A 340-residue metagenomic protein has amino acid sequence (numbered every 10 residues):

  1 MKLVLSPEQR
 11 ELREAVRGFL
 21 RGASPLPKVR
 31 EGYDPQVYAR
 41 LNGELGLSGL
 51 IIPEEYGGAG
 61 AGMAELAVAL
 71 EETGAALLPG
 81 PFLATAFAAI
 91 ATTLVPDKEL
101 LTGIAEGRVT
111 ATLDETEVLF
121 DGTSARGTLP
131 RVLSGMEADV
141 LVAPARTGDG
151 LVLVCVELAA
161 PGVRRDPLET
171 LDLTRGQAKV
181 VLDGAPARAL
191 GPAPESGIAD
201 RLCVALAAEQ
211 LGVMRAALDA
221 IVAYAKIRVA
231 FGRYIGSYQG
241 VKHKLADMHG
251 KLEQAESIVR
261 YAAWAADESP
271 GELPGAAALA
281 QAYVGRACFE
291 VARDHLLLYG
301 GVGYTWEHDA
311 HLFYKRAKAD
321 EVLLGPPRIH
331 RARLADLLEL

Functional and structural regions predicted by a protein language model:
M1-A76, C203-L340: Alpha-helical interface subdomain recognition
K2, L153-C155, K179: Well-ordered beta-strand positions in beta-sheet-rich domains
R21-D166, D336-L338: Glycine-rich flavin
G80-A84, L153, A185-R188, Q210-V213 (+1 more regions): Short C-terminal domain-edge/linker segments immediately following a structured domain
E117, L129, T147, A160 (+5 more regions): A broadly conserved detector of short glycine/acidic/proline-rich loop/turn motifs that flank catalytic sites and bind
R131-S134, L158-A193: Flexible, small-/acidic-enriched active-site or ligand-binding loops
M136-A138, R175, A199, G240: Short gly/pro-enriched beta-turn/loop segments at secondary-structure junctions
V181, P194-L211: Helix-biased detector of long, well-ordered alpha-helical tracts
